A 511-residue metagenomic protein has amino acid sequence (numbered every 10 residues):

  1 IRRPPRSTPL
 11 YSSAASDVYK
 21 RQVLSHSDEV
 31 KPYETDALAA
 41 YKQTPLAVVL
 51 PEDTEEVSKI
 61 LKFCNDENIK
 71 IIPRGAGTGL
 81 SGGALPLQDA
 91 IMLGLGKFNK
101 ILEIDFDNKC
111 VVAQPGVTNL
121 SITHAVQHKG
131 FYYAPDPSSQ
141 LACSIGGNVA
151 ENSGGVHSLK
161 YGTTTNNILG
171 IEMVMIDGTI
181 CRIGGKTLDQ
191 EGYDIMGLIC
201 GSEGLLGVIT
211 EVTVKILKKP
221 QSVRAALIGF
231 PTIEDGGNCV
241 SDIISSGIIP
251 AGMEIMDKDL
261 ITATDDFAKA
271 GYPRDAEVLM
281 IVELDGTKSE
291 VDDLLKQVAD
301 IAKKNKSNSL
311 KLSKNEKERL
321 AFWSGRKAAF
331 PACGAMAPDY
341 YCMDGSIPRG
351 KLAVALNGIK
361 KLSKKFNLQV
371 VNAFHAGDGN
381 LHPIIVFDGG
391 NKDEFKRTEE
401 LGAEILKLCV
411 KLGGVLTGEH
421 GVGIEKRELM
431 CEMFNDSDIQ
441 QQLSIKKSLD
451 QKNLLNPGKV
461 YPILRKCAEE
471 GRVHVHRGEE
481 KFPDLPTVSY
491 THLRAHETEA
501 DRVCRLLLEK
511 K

Functional and structural regions predicted by a protein language model:
I1-T8, S13-Q22, T491-T498, K510-K511: Conserved small/polar residues in nucleotide/adenosyl-binding loops
S16-A37, E67-I69, I301-R319, K411-L416 (+3 more regions): N-terminal accessory segments
S16-K62, G79-K109, S138, L260-K269 (+4 more regions): N-terminal flexible segment immediately upstream of the FAD-binding catalytic core in FAD-dependent oxidoreductases
S25-E34, V214-K218, R224-L401, L408 (+1 more regions): C-terminal substrate-recognition/cap domain of FAD-linked oxidoreductases
S81-N99, Q127-F131, G154-T165, V212-K218 (+3 more regions): A glycine- and small-aliphatic-rich helix-loop capping segment at beta-alpha/alpha-beta transitions that lines
K100-E254, L455, P486: FAD-binding subdomain of flavoenzyme oxidoreductases
D438, Q442-T487: Intrinsic disorder at enzyme termini
